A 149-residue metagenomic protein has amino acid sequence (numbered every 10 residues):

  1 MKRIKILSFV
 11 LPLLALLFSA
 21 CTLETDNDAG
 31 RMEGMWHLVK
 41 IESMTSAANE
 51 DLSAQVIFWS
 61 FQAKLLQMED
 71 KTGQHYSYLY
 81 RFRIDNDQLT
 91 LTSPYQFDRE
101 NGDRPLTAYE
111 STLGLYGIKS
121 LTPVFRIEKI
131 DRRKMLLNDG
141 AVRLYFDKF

Functional and structural regions predicted by a protein language model:
M1-V10: Bacterial N-terminal signal peptides that target proteins for export
L17-A20: C-terminal motif of bacterial Sec signal peptides marking the signal peptidase cleavage site
T22-H37: N-terminal helix-cap/turn-to-beta initiation motif at the start of protein domains
E33-M35, Q62-Q67, I130-L136: Short, hydrophobic/aromatic-rich segments at coil-to-beta transitions
E42-S53, L65-I130: Contiguous, well-ordered beta-strand patches that form the walls/edges of small beta-barrel/beta-sandwich domains
R81-D87, I130-F149: Edge beta-strand at a domain terminus
